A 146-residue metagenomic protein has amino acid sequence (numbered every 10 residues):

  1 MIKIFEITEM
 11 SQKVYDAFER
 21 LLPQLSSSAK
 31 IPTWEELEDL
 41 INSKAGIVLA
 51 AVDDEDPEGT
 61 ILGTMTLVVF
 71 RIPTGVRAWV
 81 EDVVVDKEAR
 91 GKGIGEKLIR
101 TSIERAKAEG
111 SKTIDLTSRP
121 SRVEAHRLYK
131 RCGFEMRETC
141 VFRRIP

Functional and structural regions predicted by a protein language model:
M1-Q12: Conserved N-terminal entry element of GNAT/NAT acetyltransferase domains
E19-I31: Helix-loop element at the rim of GNAT/NAT acetyltransferase active sites that forms part of the acceptor-substrate
E38-A50: A short helix-loop-beta-strand connector motif used in the catalytic cores of GNAT acetyltransferases and, in some
A50, G59-V69, W79, V84: Conserved beta-strand in the GNAT
F70-V80, R90, E109, R137: A conserved beta-turn-beta hairpin within the catalytic core of GNAT-like acetyltransferases that forms part
G91-E96, A106: Glycine-rich acyl-CoA binding loop
E96, R100, P120-R144: Conserved active-site alpha-helix within GNAT-family acetyltransferase domains
I99, A106-S118: Conserved GNAT acetyl-CoA-binding A-motif
